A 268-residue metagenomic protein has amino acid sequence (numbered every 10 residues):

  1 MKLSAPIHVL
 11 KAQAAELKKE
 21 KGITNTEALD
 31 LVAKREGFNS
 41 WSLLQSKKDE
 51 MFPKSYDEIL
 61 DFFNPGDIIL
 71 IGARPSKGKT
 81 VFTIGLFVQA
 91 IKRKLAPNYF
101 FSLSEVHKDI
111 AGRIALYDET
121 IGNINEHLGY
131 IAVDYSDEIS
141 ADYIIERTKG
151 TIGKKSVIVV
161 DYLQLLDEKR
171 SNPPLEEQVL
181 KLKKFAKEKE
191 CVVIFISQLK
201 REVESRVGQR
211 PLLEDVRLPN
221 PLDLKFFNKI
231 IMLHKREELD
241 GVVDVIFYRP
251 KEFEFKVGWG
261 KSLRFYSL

Functional and structural regions predicted by a protein language model:
K2-L44: Short, small/acidic-rich helices and loops at N termini and domain boundaries of DNA replication/processing enzymes
A14, L86, L182: Aromatic/hydrophobic pocket-lining residues that form π-stacking "cages" and hydrophobic walls in ligand
K21, K94, E188-E190: Helix C-cap/helix->beta junction micro-motif
K34, N39-D118: The Walker A/P-loop phosphate-binding site
I69-I71, Y99-F101, S171, I194 (+1 more regions): Hydrophobic/aromatic beta-strand patches that form the interior of the parallel beta-sheet core in alpha/beta enzyme
K94-P173, K184, E238: Conserved inter-motif catalytic segment of the P-loop NTP-binding fold
N172-K181, L212-V216: Charged helix-capping and loop-helix junction motifs
K184-L268: Phosphate-binding/switch region of NTP-binding enzymes
